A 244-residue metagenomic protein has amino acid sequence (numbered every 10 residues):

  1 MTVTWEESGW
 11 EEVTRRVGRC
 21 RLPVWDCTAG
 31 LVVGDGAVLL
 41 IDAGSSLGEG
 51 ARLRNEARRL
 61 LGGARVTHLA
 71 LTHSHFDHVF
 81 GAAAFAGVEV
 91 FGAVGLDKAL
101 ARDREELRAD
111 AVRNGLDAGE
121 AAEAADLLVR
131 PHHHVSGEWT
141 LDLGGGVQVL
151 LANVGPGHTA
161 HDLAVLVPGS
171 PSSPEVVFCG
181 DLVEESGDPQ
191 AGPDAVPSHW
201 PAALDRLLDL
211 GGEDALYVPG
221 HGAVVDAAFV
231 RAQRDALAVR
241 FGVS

Functional and structural regions predicted by a protein language model:
E7-E56, L163-D181: Conserved beta-strand hairpin/beta-sheet module of binuclear metal-dependent hydrolase folds, prominently
E12, K98-N153, D205-L208: Metallo-beta-lactamase
R16, V32, D42, A57 (+9 more regions): Divalent metal-coordination and catalytic microenvironments
L22-V24, H134, G155-A160: A short catalytic or substrate-binding loop motif that flags glycine-/basic-rich loops and adjacent residues that bind
D35-L39, L60-V66, V147: Short, surface-exposed connector motifs at secondary-structure boundaries
A37-L39, S45-L47, T140, Q148 (+2 more regions): Metallo-beta-lactamase
G48-G92, D209-E213: Active-site metal-binding motif and surrounding structural segment of the metallo-beta-lactamase
